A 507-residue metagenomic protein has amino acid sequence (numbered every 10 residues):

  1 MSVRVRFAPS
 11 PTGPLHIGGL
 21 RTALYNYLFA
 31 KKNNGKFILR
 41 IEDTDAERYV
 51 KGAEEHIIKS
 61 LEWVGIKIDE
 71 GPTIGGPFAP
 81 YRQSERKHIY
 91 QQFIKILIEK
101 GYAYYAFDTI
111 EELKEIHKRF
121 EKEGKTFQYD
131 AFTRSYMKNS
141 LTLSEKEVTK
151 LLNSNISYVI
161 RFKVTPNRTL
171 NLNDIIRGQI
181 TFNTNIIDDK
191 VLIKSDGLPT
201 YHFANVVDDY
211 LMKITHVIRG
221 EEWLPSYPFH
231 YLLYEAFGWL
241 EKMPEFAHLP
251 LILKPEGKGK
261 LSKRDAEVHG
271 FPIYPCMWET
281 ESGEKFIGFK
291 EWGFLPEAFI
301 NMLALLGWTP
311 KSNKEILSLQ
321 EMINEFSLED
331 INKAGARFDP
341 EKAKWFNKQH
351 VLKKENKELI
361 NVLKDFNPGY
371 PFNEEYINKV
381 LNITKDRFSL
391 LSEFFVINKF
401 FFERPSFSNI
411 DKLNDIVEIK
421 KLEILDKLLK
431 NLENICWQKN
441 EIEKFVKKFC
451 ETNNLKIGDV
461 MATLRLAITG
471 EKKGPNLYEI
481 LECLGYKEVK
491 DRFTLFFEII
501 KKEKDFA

Functional and structural regions predicted by a protein language model:
M1-K125, P225-E235, A298: N-terminal Rossmann-like or analogous alpha/beta NTP/dinucleotide-binding catalytic cores that position adenine
R6-P11, L39-D43, M212-I218, E281-F286 (+2 more regions): Glycine- and acidic
N26, I57, L97, G101 (+8 more regions): Residue-level signal for inorganic ion chemistry
P80-S84, F107, I193-K194, M212-W223 (+4 more regions): Conserved phosphate-binding loops in nucleotide/dinucleotide-binding enzymes
Y105, T109-D265, P272, K285 (+1 more regions): Active-site cores that bind ATP or allylic diphosphates and position pyrophosphate for catalysis
F289-E297, K333-D339, P371-K379, E451-D459 (+1 more regions): Structural motif
N356-N453: Small-residue-rich helix-loop
W437-K501: Charged substrate- and nucleic-acid-binding regions of tRNA-handling and nucleotidyl-transfer enzymes, centered on
